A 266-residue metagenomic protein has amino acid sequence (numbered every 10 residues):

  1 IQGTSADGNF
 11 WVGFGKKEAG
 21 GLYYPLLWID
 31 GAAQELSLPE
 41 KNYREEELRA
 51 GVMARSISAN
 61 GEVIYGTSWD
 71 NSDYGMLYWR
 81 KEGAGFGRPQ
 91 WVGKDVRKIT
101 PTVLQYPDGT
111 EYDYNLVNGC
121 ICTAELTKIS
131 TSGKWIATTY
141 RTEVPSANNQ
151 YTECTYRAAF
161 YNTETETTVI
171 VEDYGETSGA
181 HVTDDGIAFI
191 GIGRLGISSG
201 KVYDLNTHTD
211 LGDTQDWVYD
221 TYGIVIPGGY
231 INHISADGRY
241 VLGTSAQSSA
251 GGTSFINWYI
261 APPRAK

Functional and structural regions predicted by a protein language model:
I1-K266: Conserved "turn/edge" positions that cap or connect secondary-structure elements within repeat/scaffolded domains
